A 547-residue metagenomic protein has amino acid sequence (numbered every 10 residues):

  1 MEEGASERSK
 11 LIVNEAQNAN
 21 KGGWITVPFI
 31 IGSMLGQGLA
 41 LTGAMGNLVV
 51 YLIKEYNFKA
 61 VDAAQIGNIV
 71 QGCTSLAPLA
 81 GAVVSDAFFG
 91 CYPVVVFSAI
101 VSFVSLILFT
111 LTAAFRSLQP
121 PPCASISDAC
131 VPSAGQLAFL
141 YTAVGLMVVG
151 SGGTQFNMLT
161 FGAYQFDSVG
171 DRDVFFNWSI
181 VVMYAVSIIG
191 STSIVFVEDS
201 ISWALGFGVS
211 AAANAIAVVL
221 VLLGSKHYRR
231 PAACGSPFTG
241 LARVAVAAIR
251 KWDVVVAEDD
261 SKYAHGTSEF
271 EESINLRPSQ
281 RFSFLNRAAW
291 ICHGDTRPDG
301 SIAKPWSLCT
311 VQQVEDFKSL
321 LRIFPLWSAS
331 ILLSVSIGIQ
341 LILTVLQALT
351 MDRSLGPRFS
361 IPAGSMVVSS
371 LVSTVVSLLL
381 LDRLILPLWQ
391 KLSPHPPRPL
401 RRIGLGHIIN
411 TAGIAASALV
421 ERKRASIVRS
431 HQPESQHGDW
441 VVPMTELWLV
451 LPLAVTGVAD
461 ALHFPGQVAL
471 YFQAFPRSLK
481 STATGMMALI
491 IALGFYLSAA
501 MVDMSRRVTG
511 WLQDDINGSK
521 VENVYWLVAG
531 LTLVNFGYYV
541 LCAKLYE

Functional and structural regions predicted by a protein language model:
E2-P121, C130-E547: Hydrophobic transmembrane alpha-helices of multi-pass solute transporters/permeases
I126-S127: Beta-strand-rich luminal/extracellular ectodomains of secretory-pathway glycoproteins, especially N-glycosylated
